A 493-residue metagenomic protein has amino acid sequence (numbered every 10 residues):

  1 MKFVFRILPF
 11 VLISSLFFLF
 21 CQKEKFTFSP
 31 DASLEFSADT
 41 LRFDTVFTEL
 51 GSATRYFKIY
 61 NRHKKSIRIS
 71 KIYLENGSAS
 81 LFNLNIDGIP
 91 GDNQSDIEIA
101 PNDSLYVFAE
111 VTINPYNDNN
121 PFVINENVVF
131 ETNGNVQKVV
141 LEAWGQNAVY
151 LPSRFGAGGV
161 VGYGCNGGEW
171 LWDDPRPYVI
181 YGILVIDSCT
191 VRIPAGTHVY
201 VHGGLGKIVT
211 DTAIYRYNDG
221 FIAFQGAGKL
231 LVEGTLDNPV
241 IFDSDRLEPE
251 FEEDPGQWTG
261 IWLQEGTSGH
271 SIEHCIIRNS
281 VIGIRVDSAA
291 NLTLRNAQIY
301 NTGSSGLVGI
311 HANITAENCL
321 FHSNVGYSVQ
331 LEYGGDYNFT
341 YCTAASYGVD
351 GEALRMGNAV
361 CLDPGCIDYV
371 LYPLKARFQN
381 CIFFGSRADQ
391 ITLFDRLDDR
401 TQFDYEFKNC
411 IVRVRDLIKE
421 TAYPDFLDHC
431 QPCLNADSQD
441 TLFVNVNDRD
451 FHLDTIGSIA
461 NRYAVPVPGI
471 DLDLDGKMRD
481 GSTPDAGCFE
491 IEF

Functional and structural regions predicted by a protein language model:
F17-F20: C-terminal motif of bacterial Sec signal peptides marking the signal peptidase cleavage site
Q22-R42, S52, R62-E110, P115: Surface-exposed binding patches on compact interaction domains or structured appendages
K23, P115-N147: Terminal connector regions
T54-N61, I124-E131, I261, C275 (+1 more regions): Buried hydrophobic-core signal for structured, non-transmembrane domains
D173, P194, V199-H202, E233 (+17 more regions): Feature marks extracellular polysaccharide-active and adherence modules
Y181-G182, H202-G206, D219, D237 (+8 more regions): Short glycine/acidic-rich loop motifs that flank beta-strands on beta-rich extracellular proteins
E317-H452: Predominantly extracellular beta-rich ligand-binding scaffolds that present long acidic/polar faces for carbohydrate
C433-F493: C-terminal accessory segments
